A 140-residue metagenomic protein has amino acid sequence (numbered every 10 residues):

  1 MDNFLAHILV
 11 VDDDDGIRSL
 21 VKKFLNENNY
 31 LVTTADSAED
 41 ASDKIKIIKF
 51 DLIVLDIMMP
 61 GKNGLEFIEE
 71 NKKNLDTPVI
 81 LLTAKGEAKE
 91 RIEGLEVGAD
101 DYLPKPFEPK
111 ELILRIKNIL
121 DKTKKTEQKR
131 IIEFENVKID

Functional and structural regions predicted by a protein language model:
A6-H7, N118-D140: Short, Lys/Arg-enriched segments at the junction into DNA-binding effector domains of transcriptional regulators
D12, D56, T83: Active-site residues of response regulator receiver
S19-E27: Charged docking surfaces used in two-component/phosphorelay signaling
N29-D36, K44: Short hydrophobic/Thr-rich beta-strand motif most characteristic of the beta2 strand and flanking loop of CheY-like
S37, N63-E66: Acidic catalytic/metal-coordinating carboxylates
I48-V54: Active-site beta3 strand of CheY-like receiver
M59: Receiver (REC) domain active-site loop signature in two-component systems and cognate sites in sensor histidine kinases
